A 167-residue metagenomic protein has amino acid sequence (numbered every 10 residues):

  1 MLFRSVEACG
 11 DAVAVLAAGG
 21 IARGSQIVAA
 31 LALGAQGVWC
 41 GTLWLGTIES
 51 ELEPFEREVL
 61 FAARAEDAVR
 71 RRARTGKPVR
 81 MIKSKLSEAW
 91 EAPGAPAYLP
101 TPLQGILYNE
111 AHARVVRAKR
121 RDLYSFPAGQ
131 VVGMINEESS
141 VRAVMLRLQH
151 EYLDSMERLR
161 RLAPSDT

Functional and structural regions predicted by a protein language model:
M1: Extracellular interaction modules
R4-L16, A22-T167: Conserved active-site-proximal phosphate/metal-binding subdomains
